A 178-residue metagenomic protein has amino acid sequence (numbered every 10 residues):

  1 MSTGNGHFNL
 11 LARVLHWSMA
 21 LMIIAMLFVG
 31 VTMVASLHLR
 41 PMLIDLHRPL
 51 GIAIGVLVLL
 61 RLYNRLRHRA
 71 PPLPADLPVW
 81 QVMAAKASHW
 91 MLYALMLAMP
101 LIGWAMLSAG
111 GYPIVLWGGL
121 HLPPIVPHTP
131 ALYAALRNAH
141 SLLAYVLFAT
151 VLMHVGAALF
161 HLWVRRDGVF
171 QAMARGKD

Functional and structural regions predicted by a protein language model:
M1-D178: Membrane-embedded alpha-helical bundles that constitute the cytochrome b-like, heme-associated redox core of multi-pass
